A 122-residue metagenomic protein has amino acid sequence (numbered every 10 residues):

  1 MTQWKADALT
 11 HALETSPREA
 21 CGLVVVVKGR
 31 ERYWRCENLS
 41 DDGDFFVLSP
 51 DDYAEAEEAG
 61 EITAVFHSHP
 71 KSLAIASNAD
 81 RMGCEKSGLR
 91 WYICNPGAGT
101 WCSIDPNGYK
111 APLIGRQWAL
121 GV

Functional and structural regions predicted by a protein language model:
M1-I62, K71-V122: Conserved beta-strand-loop surface patch within small alpha/beta domains used for substrate/adaptor or ligand engagement
V65: Cys-dependent condensing catalytic cores that perform Claisen condensation/acyl-transfer in fatty-acid/polyketide
S68: Extracytoplasmic ligand/sensor domains, especially the bilobed periplasmic-binding protein
